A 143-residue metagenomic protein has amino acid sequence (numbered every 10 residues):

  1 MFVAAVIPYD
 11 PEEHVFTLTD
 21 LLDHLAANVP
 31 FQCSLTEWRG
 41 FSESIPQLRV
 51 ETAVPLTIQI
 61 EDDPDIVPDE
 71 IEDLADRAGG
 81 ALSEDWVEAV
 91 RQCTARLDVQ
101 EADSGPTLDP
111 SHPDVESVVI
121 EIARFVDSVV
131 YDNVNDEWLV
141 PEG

Functional and structural regions predicted by a protein language model:
M1-G143: Acidic (Asp/Glu-rich) sequence patches and key acidic residues that form negatively charged surfaces used
